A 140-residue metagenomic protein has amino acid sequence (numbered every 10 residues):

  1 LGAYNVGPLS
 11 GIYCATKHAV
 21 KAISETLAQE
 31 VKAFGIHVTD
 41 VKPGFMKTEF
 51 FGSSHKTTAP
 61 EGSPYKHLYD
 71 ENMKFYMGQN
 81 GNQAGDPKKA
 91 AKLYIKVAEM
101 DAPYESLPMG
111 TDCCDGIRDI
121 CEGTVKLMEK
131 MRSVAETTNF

Functional and structural regions predicted by a protein language model:
L1-N5, F45: Active-site segment of SDR-like NAD(P)-dependent oxidoreductases
N5, T26-H37: Active-site-adjacent segment of SDR/Rossmann-fold oxidoreductases
N5-G11: Active-site loop immediately N-terminal to the catalytic Tyr-X3-Lys motif of short-chain dehydrogenase/reductase
T16-A19: Active-site helix of classical SDR
I36-Q79: C-terminal beta-strand-loop-alpha-helix "lid" module of Rossmann-like NAD(P)-dependent dehydrogenases
V38, G81-D119: Core catalytic loop region at the nicotinamide-binding pocket of NAD(P)H-dependent oxidoreductases
K126-F140: Non-catalytic terminal and boundary segments that flank Rossmann-like NAD(P)-dependent oxidoreductase
